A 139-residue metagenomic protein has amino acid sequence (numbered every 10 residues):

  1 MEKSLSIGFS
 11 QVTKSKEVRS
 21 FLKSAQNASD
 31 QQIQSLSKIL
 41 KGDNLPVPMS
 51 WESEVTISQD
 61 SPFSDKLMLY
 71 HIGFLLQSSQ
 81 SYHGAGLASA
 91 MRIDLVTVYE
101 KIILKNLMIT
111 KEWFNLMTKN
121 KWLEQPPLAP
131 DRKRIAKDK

Functional and structural regions predicted by a protein language model:
M1-T13, F63-M91: Alpha-helical bundle segments that constitute or directly flank the non-heme di-iron/ferroxidase center
E2-S6, L22-L40, G73-L76, I102-W113: Alpha-helical transition-metal enzyme core signature, strongest for iron centers
G8-S24, G86-V98, N120, E124: Inter-helical turn/loop segments and adjacent helix faces that build the functional surface of alpha-helical bundle
E17-S24, S37-E54: Short acidic alpha-helical/loop segments enriched in Asp/Glu that coordinate divalent cations
I39-N44, L116-W122: Juxtamembrane/interface motifs at transmembrane-helix termini
S50-G73, K137-K139: Acidic/His metal-coordination segments adjacent to aromatic residues that form catalytic metal sites in metalloenzymes
I72-L76, Y82-M117: C-terminal structured domain segments
M117-K139: Acidic, low-complexity, intrinsically disordered peripheral segments
